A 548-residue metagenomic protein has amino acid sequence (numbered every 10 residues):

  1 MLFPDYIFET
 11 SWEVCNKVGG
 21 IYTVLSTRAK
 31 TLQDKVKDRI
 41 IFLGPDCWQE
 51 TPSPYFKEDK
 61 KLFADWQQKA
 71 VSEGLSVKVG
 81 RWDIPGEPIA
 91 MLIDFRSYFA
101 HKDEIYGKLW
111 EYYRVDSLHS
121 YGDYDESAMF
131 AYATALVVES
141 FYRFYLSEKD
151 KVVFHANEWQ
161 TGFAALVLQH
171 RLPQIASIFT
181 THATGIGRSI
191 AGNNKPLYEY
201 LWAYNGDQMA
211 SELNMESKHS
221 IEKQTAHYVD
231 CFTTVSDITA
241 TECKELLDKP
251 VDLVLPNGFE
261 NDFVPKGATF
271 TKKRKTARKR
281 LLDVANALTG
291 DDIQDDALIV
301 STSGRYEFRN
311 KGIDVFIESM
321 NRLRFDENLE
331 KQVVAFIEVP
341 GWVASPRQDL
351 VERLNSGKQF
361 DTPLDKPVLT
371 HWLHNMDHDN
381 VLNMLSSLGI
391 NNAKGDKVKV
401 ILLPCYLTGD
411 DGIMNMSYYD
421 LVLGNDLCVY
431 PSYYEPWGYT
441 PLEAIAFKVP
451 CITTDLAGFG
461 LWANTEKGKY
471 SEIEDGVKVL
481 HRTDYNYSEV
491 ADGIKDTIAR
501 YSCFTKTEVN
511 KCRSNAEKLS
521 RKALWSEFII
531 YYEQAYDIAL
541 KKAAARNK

Functional and structural regions predicted by a protein language model:
M1-K548: Catalytic cores of nucleotide-sugar-dependent glycosyltransferases that transfer UDP/GDP/TDP-activated
